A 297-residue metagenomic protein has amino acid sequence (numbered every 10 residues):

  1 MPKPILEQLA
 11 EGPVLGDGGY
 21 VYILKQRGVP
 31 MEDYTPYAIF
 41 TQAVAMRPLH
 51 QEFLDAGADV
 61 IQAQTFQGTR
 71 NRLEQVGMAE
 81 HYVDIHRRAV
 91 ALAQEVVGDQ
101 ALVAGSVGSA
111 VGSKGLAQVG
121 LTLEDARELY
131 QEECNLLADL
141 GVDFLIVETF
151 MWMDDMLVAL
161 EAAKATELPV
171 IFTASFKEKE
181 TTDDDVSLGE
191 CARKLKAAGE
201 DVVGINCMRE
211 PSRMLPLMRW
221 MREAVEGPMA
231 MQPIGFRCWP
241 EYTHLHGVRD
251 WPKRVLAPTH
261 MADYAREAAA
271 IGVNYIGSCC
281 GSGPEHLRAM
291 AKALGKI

Functional and structural regions predicted by a protein language model:
M1-I297: Domain-level signal for soluble alpha/beta catalytic cores
